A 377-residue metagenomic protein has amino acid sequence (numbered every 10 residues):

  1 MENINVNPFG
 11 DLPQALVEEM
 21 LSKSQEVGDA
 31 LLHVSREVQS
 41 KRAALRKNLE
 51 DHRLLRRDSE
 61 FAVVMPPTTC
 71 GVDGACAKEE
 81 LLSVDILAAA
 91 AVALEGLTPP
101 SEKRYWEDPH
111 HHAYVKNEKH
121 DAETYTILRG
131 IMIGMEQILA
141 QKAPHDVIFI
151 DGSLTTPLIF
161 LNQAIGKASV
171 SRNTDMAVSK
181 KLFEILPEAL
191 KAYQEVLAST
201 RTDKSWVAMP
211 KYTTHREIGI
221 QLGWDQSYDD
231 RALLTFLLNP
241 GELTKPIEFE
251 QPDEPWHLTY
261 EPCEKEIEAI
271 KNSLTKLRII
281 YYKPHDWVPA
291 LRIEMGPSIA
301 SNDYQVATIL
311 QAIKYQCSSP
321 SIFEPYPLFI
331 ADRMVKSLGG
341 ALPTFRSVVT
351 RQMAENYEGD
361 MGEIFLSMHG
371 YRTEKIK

Functional and structural regions predicted by a protein language model:
M1-A62, P67-T68, R104, L128-K377: Long, contiguous domain-sized segments
P67-A77: Two-metal-ion RNase H-like nuclease active-site motif
C76-H120: Acidic, metal-ligating active-site segments
V115-G134: Conserved, well-structured beta-alpha core segment at the onset of a catalytic domain
